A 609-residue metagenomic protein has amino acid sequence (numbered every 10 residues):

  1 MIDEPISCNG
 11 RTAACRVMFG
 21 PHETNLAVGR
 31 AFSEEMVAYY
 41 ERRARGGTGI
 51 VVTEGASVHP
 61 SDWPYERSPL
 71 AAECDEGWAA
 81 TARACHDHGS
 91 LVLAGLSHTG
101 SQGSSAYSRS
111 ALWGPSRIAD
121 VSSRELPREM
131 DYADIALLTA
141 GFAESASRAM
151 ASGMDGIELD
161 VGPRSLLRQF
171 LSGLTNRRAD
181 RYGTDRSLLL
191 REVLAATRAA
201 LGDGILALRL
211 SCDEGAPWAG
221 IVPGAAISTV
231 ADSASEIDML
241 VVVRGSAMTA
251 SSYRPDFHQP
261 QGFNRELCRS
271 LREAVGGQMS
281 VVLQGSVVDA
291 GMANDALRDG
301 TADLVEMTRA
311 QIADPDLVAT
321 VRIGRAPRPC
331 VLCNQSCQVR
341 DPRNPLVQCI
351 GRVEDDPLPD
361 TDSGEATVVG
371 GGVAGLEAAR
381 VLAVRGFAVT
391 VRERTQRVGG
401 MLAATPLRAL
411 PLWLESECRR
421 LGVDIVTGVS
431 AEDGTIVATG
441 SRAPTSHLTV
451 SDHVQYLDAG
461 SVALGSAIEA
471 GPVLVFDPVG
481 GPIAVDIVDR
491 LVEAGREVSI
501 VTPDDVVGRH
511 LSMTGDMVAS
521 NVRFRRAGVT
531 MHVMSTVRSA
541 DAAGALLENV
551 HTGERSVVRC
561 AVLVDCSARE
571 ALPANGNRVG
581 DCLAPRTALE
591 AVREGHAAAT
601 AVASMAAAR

Functional and structural regions predicted by a protein language model:
M1-V368, V373, A378-V384, R397: Flavin-dependent oxidoreductase catalytic cores
V288-G291, I312, S430-A431, V462-L464 (+2 more regions): Short acidic loop-to-helix transition motifs that present clustered carboxylates
N294-V305, R397, P411-L414, R420 (+4 more regions): C-terminal structured "cap/appendage" subdomains that terminate the fold
R328-R343, I436-V454: Helix-enriched interaction subdomains in cytosolic or periplasmic regions, typified by TIR/SEFIR signaling/NADase cores
S363-R392, V426-G428, T439-V450, Q455-R509 (+3 more regions): Rossmann-like dinucleotide/flavin-binding elements
A388-L421, G481-S535: Rossmann-like dinucleotide-binding cores of NAD(P)H-dependent redox enzymes
V426-D433, T439-R442, V533-G544: A conserved short coil-to-beta-strand element within the FAD-binding core of flavoproteins
